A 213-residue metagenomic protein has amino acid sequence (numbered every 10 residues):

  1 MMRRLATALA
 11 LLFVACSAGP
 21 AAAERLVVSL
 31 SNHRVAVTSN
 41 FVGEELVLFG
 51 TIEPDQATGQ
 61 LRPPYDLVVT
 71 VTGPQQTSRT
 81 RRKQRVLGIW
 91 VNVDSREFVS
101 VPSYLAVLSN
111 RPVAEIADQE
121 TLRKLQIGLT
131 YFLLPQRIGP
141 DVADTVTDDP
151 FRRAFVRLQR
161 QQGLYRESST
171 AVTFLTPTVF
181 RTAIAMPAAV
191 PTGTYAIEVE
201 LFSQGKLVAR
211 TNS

Functional and structural regions predicted by a protein language model:
A15-A18: N-terminal signal peptide c-region/cleavage motif recognized by signal peptidases
E24-N40: N-terminal edge beta-strand
T51, V68-R96: Membrane-embedded segments
I52-Q56: Short solvent-exposed capping/turn motifs at the termini of beta-strands
Q75-T77, V113-I116, F202-A209: Short acidic/polar inter-strand loop motif in beta-rich domains
R85-T192: Membrane-proximal low-complexity regions enriched in glycine and acidic/polar residues
A189-S213: Extended, hydrophilic extramembrane loops/domains of integral membrane proteins
